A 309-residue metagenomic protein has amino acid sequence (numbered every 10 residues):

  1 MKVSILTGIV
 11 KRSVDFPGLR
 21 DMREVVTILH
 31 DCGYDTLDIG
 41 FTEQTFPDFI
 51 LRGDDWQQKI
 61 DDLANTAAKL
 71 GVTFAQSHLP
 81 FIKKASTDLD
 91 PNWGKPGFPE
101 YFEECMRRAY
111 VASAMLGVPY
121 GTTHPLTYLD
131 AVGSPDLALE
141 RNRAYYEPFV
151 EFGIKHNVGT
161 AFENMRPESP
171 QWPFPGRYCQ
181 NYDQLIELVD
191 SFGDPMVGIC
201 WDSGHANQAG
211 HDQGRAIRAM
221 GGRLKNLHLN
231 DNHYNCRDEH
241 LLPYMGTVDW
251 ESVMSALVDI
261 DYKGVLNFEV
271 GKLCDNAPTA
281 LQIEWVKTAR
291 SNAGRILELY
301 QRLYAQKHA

Functional and structural regions predicted by a protein language model:
M1-D35, A68, E103, R107 (+2 more regions): Histidine-acidic metal/acid-base catalytic patches
L6, I28, C32-D54: N-terminal substrate-binding region of glycoside hydrolase catalytic domains
I9-K11, F41-T45, P80-K83, P125-L129 (+4 more regions): Active-site-proximal loop/turn and secondary-structure-junction residues that shape catalytic pockets, frequently
R23, D62, A68-K69, K83-G198 (+3 more regions): Active-site acidic/histidine proton-transfer and metal-coordination neighborhood in alpha/beta enzyme cores
L37-G40, F74-L79, V118-P125, V158-N164 (+1 more regions): Short beta-strand segments at enzyme active-site cores
E43-Q57, F81-E103, L126-A138, D238-L241 (+1 more regions): Surface-exposed, active-site-proximal loop segments in enzymatic domains
F49-G71, Q76: Aromatic-lined substrate-binding rim segments of carbohydrate-active enzymes
